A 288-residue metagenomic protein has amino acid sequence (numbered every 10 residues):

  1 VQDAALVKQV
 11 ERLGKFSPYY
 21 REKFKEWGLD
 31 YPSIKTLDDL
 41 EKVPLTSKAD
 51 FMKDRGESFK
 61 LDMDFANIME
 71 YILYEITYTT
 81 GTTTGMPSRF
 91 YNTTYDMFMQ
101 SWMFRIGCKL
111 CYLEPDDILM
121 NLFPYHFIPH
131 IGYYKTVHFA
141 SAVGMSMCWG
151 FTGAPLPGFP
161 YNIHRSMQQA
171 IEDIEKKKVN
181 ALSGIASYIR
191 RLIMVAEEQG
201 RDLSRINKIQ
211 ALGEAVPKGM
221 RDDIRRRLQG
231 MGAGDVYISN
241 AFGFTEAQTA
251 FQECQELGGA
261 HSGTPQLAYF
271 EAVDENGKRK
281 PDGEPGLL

Functional and structural regions predicted by a protein language model:
V1-A4, K8-G14, S146-L288: Active-site glycine/GP-rich loop and adjacent strand/helix microenvironment that borders small-molecule binding pockets
V1-Y78, T84-L110, E114, K176: Nucleotide 5′-phosphate-binding alpha/beta core
E22, I106, H138, A142 (+3 more regions): Surface-exposed charge patches
I68-M86, I131-S146, N162, Q168-I171: Short, compositionally biased "basic patch" segments
T84-N92, D116-P124, P155, P281: Short acidic, glycine/Ser/Thr-rich loop/turn "cap" segments at secondary-structure junctions
D96, F127-I128, V216, A272: Glycine-/small-residue-rich active-site loops that bind phosphorylated ligands and cofactors
F104-G107, Y133-H138, Y188-E197: Structured alpha-helical segments in the cores of large, soluble enzyme domains
K109-M147: Conserved AMP-binding loop of ANL adenylate-forming enzymes
